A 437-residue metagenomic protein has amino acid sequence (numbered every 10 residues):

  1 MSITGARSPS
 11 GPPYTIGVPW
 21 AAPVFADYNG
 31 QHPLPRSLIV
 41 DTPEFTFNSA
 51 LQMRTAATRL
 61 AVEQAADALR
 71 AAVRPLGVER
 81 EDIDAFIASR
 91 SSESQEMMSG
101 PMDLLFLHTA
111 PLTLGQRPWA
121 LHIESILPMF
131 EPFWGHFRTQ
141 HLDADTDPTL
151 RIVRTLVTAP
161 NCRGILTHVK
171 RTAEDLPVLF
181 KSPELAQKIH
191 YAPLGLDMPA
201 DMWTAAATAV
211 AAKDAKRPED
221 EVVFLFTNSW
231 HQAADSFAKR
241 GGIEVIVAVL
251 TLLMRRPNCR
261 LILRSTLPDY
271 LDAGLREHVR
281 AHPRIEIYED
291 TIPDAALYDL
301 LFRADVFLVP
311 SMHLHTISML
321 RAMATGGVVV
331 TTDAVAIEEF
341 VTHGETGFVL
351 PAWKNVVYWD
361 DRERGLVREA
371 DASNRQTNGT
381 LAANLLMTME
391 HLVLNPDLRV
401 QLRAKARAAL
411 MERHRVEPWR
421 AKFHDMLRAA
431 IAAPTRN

Functional and structural regions predicted by a protein language model:
Q116, L121-V153, A352-V356, D360-A370: Acceptor-binding helix/loop patch of EC 2.4 sugar-transfer enzymes, predominantly nucleotide-sugar-dependent
T149-I189, P193-M202: A short, active-site helix/loop in glycosyltransferases that binds the activated sugar's phosphate group
L166, K213-L250, S373: Conserved donor-binding/catalytic core segment of Leloir-type glycosyltransferases
Q187-H190, G195-E221, D299: Acidic anion/phosphate-binding donor-loop and adjacent secondary structure in glycosyltransferase catalytic cores
A206, S373-M387, V393-R428: A charged, aromatic-enriched C-terminal amphipathic alpha-helix characteristic of glycosyltransferases across folds
S265-T266, D272-A295, R303-V306: Nucleotide-activated donor-binding/catalytic signature segment of Leloir-type glycosyltransferases, i.e., the conserved
F302-L314, G327: Acidic donor-binding loop of glycosyltransferase active sites
V328-T331, V341, F348-V349: Short hydrophobic beta-strand element within catalytic cores of glycosyltransferases and related nucleotide-activated
